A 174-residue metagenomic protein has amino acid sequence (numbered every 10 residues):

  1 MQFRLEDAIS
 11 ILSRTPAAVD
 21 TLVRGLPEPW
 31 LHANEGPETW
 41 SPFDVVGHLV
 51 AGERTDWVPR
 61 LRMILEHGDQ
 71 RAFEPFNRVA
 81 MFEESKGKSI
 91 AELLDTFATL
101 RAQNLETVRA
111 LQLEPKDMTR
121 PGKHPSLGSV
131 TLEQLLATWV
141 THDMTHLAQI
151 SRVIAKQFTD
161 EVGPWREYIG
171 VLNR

Functional and structural regions predicted by a protein language model:
M1-F3, N173-R174: Basic/polar N-terminal segments that are highly enriched at the extreme N-terminus, encompassing both cleavable
Q2-W30, A51-M63: Alpha-helical bundle segments that constitute or directly flank the non-heme di-iron/ferroxidase center
F3, D7-S10, N34, E66 (+2 more regions): Solvent-exposed interaction patches of small proteins and small membrane subunits
L5, L12, E38-P42, V50 (+4 more regions): Hydrophobic alpha-helical segments and helix-packing faces
T15, R78-T119, V130, Q134-H142 (+1 more regions): Acidic/histidine-rich alpha-helical segments that form the ligand environment of transition-metal centers
T21-R24, E28, R62, E66 (+2 more regions): Charged/polar positions within long, soluble alpha-helices
H32-F76, G122-R174: Short, contiguous alpha-helical
